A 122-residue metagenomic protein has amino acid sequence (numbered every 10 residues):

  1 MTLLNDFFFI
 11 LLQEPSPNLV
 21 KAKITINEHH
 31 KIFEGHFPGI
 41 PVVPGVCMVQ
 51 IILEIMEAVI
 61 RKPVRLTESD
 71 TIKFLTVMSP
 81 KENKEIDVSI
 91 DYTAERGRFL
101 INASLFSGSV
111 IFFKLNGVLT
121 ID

Functional and structural regions predicted by a protein language model:
T2-L3, I72, V118: Long, contiguous binding/interaction regions
T2-V43: Catalytic strand-loop segment that frames the active site of acyl-thioester-processing enzymes
D6, K84-I86, I111-F113: Residues that act as N-cap/strand-start positions at coil-to-secondary-structure junctions
F8-L11, P63-S69, F112: A broad structural signal for short, well-ordered beta-strand segments within beta-sheet-rich domains
P15-N18, D91-D122: HotDog/MaoC-like acyl-thioester-processing domains
G39-P44, M48-V49, L53: Compact, glycine-rich, soluble single-domain proteins
L53-Y92, R98-F99: Hydrophobic beta-strand-centered segment that forms part of the acyl-chain substrate-binding groove
